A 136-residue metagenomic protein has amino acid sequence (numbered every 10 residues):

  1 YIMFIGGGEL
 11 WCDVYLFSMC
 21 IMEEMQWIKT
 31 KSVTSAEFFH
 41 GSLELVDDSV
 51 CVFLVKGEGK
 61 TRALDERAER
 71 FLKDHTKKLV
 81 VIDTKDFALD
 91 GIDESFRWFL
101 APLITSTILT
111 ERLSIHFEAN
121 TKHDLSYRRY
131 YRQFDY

Functional and structural regions predicted by a protein language model:
Y1-Y136: A SIS-like phosphosugar-recognition module
